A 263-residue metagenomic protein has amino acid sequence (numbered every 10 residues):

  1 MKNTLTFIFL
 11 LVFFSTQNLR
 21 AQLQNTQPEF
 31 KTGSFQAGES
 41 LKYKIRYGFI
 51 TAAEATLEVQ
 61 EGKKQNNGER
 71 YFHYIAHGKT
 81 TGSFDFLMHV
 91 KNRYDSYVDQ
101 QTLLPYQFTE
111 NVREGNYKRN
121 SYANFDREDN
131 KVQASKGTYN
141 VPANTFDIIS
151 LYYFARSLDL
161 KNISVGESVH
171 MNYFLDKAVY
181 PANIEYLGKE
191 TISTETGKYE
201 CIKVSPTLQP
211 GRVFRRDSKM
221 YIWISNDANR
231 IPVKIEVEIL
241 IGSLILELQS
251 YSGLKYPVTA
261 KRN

Functional and structural regions predicted by a protein language model:
T4-F13: Sec-dependent N-terminal signal peptides
F7, I148-L151, I163, D176: A generic signature of intrinsically disordered, low-complexity regions enriched in glycine/proline and charged/polar
F13-R20: C-terminal segment of classical bacterial N-terminal signal peptides
Q22-F125, I163-N263: Acidic, serine/threonine-rich low-complexity disordered tracts
Y117-L160: Hydrophobic, well-structured mid-protein blocks that either form specific transmembrane helices
